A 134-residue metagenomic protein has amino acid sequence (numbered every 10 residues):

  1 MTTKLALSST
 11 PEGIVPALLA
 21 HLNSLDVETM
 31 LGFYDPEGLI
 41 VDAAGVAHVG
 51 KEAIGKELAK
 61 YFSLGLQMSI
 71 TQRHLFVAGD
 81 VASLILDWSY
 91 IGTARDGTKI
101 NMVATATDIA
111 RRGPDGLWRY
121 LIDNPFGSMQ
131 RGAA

Functional and structural regions predicted by a protein language model:
T2-T29, L39-A134: A beta-strand edge to alpha-helix "cap/lid" segment located at domain peripheries
P36: Short glycine-dipeptide loop
